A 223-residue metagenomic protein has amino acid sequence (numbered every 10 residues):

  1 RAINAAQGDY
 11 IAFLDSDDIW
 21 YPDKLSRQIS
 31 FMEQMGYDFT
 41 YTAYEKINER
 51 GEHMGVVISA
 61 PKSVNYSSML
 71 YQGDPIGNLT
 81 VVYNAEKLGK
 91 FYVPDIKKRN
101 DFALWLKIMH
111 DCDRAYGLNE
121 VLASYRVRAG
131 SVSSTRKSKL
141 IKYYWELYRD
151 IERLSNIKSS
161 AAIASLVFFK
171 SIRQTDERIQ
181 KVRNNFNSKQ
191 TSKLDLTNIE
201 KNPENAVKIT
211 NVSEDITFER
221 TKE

Functional and structural regions predicted by a protein language model:
R1-A6, R27: Glycine-rich, basic loop-to-helix element that forms the pyrophosphate-binding segment of sugar-nucleotide handling
N4, V56, A60-K139, Y143: Conserved nucleotide-sugar donor-binding catalytic segment
Q7, Y21-P22, N84: GHKL-family ATP-binding catalytic core of two-component histidine kinases
G8, Y37-Y44, L118-E120, Y125: Short glycine/serine/threonine-enriched helix-capping/active-site loop that flanks the nucleotide-sugar donor pocket
I11: Short aromatic/hydrophobic "clamp" motif used to bind/position activated sugar donors
D15-I19, A43: The conserved acidic donor/metal-binding loop of glycosyltransferases
D23-M54: Conserved donor NDP-sugar-binding/catalytic core segment of glycosyltransferases
A115, G130, S134-R220: Non-catalytic, C-terminal membrane-associated alpha-helical segments of glycosyltransferases
